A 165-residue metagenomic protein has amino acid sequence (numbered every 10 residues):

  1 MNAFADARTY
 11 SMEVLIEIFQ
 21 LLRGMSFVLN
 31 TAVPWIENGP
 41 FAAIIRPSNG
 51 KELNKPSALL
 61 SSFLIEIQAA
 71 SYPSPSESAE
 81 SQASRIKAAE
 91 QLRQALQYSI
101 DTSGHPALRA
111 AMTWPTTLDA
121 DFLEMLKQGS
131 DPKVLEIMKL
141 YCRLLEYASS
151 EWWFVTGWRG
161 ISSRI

Functional and structural regions predicted by a protein language model:
N2-A3, A148: Secretory-pathway/luminal and periplasmic proteins that interact with or process carbohydrate-rich
A3-L15: Short coil/turn connectors between adjacent alpha-helices in alpha-solenoid helical repeat scaffolds
M12-I165: C-terminal effector modules of eukaryotic transcription factors
